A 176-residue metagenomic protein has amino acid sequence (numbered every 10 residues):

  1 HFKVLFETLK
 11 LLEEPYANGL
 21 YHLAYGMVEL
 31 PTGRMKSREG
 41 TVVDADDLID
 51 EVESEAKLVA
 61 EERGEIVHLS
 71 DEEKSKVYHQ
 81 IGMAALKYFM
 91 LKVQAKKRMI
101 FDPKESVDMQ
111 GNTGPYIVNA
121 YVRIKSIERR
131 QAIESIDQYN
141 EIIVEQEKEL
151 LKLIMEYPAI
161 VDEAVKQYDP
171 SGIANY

Functional and structural regions predicted by a protein language model:
H1-Y176: Non-catalytic interaction-recognition regions
